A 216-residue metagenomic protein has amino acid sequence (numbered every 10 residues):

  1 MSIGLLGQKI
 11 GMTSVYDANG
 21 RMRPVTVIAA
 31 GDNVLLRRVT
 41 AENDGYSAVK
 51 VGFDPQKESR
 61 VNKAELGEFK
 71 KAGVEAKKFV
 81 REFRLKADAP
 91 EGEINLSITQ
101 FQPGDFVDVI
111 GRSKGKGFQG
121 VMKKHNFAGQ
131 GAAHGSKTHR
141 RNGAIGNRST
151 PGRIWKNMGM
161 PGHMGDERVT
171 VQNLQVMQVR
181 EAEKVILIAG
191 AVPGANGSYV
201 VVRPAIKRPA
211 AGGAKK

Functional and structural regions predicted by a protein language model:
M1-K216: Extended basic (Lys/Arg/His-rich) segments that typically form rRNA-contacting surfaces in ribosomal proteins
